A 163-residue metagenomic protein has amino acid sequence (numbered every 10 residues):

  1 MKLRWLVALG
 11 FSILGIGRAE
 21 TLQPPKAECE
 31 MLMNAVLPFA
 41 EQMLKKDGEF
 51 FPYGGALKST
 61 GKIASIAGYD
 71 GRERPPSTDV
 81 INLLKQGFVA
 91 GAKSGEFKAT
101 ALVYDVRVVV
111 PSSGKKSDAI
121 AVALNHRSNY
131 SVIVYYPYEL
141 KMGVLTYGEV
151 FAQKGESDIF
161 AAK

Functional and structural regions predicted by a protein language model:
W5, E20-L84: N-terminal domain-onset segments
V7-I13: Bacterial N-terminal signal peptides
F11, F39, F50-F51, Y69 (+4 more regions): Phenylalanine-focused residue identity feature
S65-V109: Mature extracytoplasmic domains of secretory-pathway proteins
S94-K163: Low-complexity intrinsically disordered segments
